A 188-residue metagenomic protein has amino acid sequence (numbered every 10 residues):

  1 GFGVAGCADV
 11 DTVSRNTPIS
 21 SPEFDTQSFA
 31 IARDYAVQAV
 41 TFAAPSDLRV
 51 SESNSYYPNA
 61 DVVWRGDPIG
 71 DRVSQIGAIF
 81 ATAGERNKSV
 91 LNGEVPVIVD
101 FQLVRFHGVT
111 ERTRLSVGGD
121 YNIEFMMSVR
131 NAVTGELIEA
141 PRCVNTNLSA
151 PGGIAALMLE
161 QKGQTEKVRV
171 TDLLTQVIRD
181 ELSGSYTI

Functional and structural regions predicted by a protein language model:
C7-R72, T187: A structural "domain/chain start" motif
V40-F42, F106, P141: Generic beta-strand hydrophobic packing signal
S55-Y57, D61-G70, E136-V177: Short secondary-structure boundary motifs at beta->alpha junctions and helix caps
S74-E94, F101: Mid-chain, structured segments of secreted extracytoplasmic proteins
A81, E85-S89, G108, T175 (+1 more regions): Sec-exported extracytoplasmic/periplasmic mature domains
V90-I138, A150-P151, E160: Surface-exposed short loop/turn segments
